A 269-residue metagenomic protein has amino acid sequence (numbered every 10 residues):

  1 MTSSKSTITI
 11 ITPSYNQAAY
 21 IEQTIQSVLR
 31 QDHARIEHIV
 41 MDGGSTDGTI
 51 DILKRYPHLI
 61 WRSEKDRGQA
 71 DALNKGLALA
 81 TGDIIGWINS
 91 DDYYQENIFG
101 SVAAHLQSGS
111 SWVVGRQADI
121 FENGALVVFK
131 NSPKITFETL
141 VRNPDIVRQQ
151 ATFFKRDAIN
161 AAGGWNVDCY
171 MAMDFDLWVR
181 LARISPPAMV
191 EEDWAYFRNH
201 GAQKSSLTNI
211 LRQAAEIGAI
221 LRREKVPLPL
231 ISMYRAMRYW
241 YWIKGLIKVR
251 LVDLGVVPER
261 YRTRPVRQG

Functional and structural regions predicted by a protein language model:
M1-L29: N-proximal low-complexity "stem/linker" segments adjacent to membrane-targeting elements
S6-T9, E37, D176: Cell-envelope/extracellular polymer assembly enzymes that use nucleotide-activated donors
A19-E22, D47-R55, Y93, N97: Acidic helix N-cap motif at the loop->helix transition within catalytic regions of sugar-transfer enzymes
S27, A34, D42-D51, N89: A conserved acidic beta->alpha catalytic loop
E64-A80: Glycine-rich, basic loop-to-helix element that forms the pyrophosphate-binding segment of sugar-nucleotide handling
I85: Short aromatic/hydrophobic "clamp" motif used to bind/position activated sugar donors
Y93, N97-V127: Conserved donor NDP-sugar-binding/catalytic core segment of glycosyltransferases
F129-E216: Conserved nucleotide-sugar donor-binding catalytic segment
